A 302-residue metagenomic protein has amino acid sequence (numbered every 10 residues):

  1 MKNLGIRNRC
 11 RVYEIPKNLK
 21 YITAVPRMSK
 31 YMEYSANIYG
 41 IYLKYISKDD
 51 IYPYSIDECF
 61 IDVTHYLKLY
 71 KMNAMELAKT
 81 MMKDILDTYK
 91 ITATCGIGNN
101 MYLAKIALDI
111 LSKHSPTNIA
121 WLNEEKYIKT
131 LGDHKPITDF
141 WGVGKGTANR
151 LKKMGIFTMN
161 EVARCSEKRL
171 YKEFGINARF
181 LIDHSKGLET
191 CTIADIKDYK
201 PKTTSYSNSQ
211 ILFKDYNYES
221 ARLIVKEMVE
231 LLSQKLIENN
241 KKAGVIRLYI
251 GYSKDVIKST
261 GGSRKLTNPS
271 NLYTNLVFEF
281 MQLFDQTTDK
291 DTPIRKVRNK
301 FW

Functional and structural regions predicted by a protein language model:
M1-D183, R298: Gly/Gly-Pro- and Ser/Thr-rich, intrinsically disordered tail segments characteristic of DNA damage-repair and tolerance
K152-I294: DNA-contacting surface of Y-family translesion DNA polymerases
R295-W302: Low-complexity basic/metal-binding stretches
